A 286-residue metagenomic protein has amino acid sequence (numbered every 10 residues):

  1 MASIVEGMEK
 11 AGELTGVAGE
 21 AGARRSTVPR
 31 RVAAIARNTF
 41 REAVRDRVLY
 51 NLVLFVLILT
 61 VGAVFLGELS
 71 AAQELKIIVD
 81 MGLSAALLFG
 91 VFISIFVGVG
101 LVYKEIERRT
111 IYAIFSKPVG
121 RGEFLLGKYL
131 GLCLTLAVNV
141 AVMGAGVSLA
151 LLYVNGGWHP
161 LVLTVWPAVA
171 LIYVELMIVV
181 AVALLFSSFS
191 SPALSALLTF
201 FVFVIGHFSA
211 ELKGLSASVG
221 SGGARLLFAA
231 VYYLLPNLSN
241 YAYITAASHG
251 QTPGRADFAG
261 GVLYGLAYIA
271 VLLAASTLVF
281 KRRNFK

Functional and structural regions predicted by a protein language model:
A2-G7, A11, G62, L69-A72 (+2 more regions): Terminal transmembrane helical anchor/hairpin motif
I4, G12, V17-E20, R25 (+7 more regions): Secretory targeting signals
E9, E13-Y50: Aromatic- and glycine-rich beta-strand/loop motifs that create alpha-glucan
P29, A33, R37-V44, E123 (+3 more regions): Membrane-interacting alpha-helical segments
A36, L101-C133, F280: Helix-loop-helix units of permease transmembrane domains in multi-pass membrane transporters, especially ABC
E42, Y103, I114-S116, A183 (+1 more regions): Helix-capping/transition residues at the boundaries of transmembrane alpha-helices and the short helical linkers
N51, F55, L126-G127, L198-F201: Hydrophobic core positions of alpha-helical segments in small-molecule transporters and transporter systems
